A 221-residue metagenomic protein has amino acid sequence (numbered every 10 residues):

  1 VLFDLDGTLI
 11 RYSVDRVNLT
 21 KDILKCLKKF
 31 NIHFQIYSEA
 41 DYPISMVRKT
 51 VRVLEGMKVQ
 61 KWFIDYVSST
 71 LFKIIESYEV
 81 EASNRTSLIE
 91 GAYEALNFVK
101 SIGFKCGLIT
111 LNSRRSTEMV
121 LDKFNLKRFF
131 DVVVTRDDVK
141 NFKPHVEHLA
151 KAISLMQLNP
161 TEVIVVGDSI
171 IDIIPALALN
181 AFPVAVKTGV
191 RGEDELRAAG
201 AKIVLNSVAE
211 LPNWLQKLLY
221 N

Functional and structural regions predicted by a protein language model:
V1, N97-K100, R114, E118-N221: Asp-based, Mg2+/Mn2+-dependent phosphohydrolase catalytic module
V1-E90, F98: N-terminal helical cap/lid subdomain that shapes the substrate entry/recognition surface in HAD-like hydrolases
I10, G107-L108: Short catalytic-loop micro-motif centered on adjacent basic/acidic residues
T20-L24, I74, G103, F124 (+1 more regions): A signal for specific C-terminal beta-sheet/loop modules enriched in small/flexible residues with GP/PG/PP motifs
F34, A82, T86, G103 (+2 more regions): Secondary-structure transition/capping residues
Y93: Alpha-helical phosphate/pyrophosphate-handling elements in metalloenzyme active cores
K105-G107, F182: Proline-centered loop/turn at the N-terminus of a beta-strand
T110-N112: Conserved phosphate-coupling serine/threonine residues in phosphotransfer and NTP-handling enzymes
